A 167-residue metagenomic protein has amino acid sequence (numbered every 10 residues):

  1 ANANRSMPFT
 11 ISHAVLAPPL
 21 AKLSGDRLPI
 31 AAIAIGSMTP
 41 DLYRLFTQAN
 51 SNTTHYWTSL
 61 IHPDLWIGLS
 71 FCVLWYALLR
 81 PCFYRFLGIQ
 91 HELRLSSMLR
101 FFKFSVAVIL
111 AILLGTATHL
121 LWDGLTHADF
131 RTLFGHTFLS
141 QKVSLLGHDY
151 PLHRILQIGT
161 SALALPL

Functional and structural regions predicted by a protein language model:
N2-L167: N-terminal membrane-targeting hydrophobic helices
